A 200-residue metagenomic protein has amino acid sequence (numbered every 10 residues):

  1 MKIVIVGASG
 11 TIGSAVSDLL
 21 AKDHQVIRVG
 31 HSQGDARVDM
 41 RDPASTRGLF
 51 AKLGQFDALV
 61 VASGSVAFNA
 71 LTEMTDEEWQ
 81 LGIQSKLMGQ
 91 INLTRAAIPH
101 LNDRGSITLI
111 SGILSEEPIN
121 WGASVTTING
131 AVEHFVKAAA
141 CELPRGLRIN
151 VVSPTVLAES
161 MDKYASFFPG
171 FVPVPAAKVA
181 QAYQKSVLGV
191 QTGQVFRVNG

Functional and structural regions predicted by a protein language model:
I5-L19: N-terminal Rossmann NAD(P)H-binding glycine-rich loop of SDR-like oxidoreductase domains
G30-A44: Rossmann-fold cofactor-recognition segment
M40-F56: Conserved Rossmann-fold cofactor-binding substructure of NAD(P)-dependent oxidoreductases
V60-F68: Conserved NAD(P)H cofactor-binding loop of Rossmann-fold oxidoreductase domains
A70-L71, E78-Q80: Substrate-binding pocket helix/loop in short-chain dehydrogenase/reductase
G82, I91-N92, S106-V132, V136-C141 (+1 more regions): Catalytic loop of short-chain dehydrogenase/reductase
P144-L147, V151-D162, S166-G200: C-terminal helical subdomain
